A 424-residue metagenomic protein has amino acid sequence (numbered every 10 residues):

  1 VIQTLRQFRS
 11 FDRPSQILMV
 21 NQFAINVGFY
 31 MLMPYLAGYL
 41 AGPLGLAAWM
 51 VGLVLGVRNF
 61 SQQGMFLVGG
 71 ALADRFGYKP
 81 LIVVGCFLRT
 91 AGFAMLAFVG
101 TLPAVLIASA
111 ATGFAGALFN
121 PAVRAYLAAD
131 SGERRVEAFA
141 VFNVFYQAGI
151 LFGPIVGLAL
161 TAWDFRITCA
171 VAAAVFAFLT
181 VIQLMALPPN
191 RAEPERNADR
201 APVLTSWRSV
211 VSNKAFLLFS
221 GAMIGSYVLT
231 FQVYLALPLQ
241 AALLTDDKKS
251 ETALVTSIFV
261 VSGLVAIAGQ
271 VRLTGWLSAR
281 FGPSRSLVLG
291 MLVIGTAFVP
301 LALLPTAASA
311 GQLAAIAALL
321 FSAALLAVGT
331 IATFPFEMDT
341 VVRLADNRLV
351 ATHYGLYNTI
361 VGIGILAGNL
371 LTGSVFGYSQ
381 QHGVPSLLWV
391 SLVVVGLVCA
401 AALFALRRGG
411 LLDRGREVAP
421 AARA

Functional and structural regions predicted by a protein language model:
V1-D12, P188-G221, A422-A424: Juxtamembrane intracellular "pre-TM" segments in multi-pass secondary transporters
P34-W49, L235-V255: Short amphipathic helix-loop junctions that connect adjacent transmembrane helices in Major Facilitator Superfamily/SLC
N59-L67, I150-L151, G263, I267-V271 (+1 more regions): Residue-level signature of mid-helix packing/kink "hotspots" within the transmembrane helices of 12-pass Major
Q63-G100: Conserved MFS/SLC helix-loop-helix module at the cytosolic interface between two early adjacent transmembrane helices
M65-G77, A268-P283, F376: Helix-to-loop junctions at the C-terminal end of transmembrane segments in multipass secondary transporters
P80-A94, R285-P300: Structural signature of the two symmetry-related core transmembrane helices
A108-Q147: Cytoplasmic helix-loop-helix junction between adjacent transmembrane helices in 12-TM secondary transporters
T161-A174, S374-G396: A membrane-interface helix-boundary motif in multi-pass transporters
